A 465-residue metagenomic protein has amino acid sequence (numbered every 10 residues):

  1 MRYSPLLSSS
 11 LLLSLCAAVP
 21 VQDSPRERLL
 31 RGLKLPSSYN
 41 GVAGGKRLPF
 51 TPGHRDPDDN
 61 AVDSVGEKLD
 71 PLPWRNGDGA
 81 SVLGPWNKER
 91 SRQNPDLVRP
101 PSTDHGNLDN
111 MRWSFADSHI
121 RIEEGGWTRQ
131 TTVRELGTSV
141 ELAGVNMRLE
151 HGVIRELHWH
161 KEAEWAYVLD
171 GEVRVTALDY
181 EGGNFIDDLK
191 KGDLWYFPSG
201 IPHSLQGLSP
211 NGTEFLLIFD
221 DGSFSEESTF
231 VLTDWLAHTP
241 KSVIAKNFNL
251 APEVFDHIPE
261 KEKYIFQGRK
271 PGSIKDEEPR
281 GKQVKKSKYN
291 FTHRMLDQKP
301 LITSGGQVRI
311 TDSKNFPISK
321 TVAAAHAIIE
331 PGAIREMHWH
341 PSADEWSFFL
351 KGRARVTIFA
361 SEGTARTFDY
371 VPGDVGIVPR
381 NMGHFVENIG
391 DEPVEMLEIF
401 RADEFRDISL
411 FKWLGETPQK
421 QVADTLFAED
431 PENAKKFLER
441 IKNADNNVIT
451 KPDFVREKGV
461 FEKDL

Functional and structural regions predicted by a protein language model:
M1-V21: Fungal secretory targeting signals
V19-L142, V243-H326, E330, E336 (+1 more regions): A short, N-terminal "cap"/entry segment at the start of jelly-roll beta-barrel domains of the cupin/DSBH fold
E141, P210-T229, E392-L410: A short hydrophobic beta-strand segment most commonly corresponding to one strand of the jelly-roll/cupin
H151-I154, W159-E181, P331-I334, W339-E362 (+1 more regions): Glycine- and acidic-residue-biased ligand/ion/polar-headgroup-sensing regions
V153-E156, R174, D193-W195, S199-S204 (+4 more regions): Histidine-centered metal-chelating micro-motifs
Y180-S199, A360-N381: Short acidic-glycine-tyrosine-enriched beta hairpin
Q206-S209, E387-G390: Asparagine-centered strand-capping/turn motif at beta-strand->loop junctions
S223-K246, F405, L410-T425: A catalytic-pocket lid/entrance helix-loop region that shapes and gates access to the active site across common
